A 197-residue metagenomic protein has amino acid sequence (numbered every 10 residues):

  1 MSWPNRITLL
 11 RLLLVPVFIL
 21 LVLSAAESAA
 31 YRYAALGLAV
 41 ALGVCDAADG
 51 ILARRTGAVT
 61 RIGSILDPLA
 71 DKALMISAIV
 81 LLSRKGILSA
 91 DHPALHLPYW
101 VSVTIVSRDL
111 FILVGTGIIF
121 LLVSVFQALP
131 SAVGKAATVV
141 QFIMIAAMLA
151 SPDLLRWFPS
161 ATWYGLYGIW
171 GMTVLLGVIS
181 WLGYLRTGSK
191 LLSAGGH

Functional and structural regions predicted by a protein language model:
M1-H197: Alpha-helical transmembrane bundles and membrane-interface segments of multipass inner-membrane proteins
